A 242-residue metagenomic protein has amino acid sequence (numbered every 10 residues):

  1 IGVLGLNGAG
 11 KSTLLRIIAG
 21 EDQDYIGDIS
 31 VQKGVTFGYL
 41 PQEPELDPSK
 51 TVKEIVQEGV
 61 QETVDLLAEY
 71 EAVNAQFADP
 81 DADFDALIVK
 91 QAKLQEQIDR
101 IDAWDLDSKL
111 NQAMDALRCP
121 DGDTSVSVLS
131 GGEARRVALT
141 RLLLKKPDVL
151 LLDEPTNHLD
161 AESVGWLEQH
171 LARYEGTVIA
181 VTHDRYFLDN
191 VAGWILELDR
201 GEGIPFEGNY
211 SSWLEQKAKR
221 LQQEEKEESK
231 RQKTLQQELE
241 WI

Functional and structural regions predicted by a protein language model:
I1-K230: ABC ATP-binding cassette signature C-motif
S229-I242: Short cytosolic helices in intracellular loops of multi-pass membrane proteins
